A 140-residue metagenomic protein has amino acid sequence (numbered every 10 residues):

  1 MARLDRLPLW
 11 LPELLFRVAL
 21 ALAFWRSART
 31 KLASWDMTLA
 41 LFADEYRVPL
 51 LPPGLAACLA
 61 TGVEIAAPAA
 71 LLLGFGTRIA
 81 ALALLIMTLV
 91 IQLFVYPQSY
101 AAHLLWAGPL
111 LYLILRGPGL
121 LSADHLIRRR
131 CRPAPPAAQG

Functional and structural regions predicted by a protein language model:
M1-D36, L50-G62, A66, L72-G140: Extended, low-polarity transmembrane helix blocks
A43-L51: Active-site-proximal inter-transmembrane loops
